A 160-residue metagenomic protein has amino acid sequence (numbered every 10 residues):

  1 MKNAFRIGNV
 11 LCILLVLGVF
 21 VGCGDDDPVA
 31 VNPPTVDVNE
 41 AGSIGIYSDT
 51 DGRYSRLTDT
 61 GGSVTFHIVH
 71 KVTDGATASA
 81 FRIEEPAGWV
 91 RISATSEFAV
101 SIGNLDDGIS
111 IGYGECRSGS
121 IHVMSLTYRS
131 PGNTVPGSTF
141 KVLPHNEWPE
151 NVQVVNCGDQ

Functional and structural regions predicted by a protein language model:
M1-L11: Bacterial N-terminal signal peptides that target proteins for export
V19-G22: C-terminal motif of bacterial Sec signal peptides marking the signal peptidase cleavage site
D25-Q160: Acidic, low-complexity intrinsically disordered segments
